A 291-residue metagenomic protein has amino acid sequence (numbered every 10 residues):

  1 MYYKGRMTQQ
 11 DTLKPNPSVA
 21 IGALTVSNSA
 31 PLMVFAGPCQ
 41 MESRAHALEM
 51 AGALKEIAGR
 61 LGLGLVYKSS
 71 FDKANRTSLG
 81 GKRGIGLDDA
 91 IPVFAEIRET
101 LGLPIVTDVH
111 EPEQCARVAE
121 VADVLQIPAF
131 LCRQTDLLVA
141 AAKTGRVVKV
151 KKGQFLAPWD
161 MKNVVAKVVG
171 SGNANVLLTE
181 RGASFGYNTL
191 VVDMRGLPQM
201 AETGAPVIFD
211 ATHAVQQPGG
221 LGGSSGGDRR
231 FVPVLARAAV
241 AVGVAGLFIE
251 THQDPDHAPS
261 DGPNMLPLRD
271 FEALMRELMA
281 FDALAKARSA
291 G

Functional and structural regions predicted by a protein language model:
G5-V34, A283-A290: N-terminal amphipathic alpha-helix/helix-capping segment at the start of soluble metabolic enzymes
S29-L32, L61-L65, E99-I105, V121-D123 (+4 more regions): Short, well-ordered coil/turn segments that N-cap beta-strands
P38-A47, L65-L87, T251-G262: Glycine-rich, proline-tolerant flexible connector loops at the mouths of alpha/beta enzymes
Q40-L54, I85-P92, G226-V234: Glycine-rich anion/phosphate-binding loops
L54-E56, R60, K82-V106, A141-V147 (+3 more regions): Alpha-helix-loop-beta-strand connector modules within alpha/beta enzyme cores
G80-D88, L101, V124-L131, Y187-M194 (+3 more regions): Active-site-adjacent loop and "lid" segments of alpha/beta metabolic enzymes
I85-G86, T100-Q114, D123-D136, V147-P158 (+1 more regions): Catalytic beta/alpha-barrel core
T144-T251: Catalytic alpha/beta core domains of metabolic enzymes, predominantly
